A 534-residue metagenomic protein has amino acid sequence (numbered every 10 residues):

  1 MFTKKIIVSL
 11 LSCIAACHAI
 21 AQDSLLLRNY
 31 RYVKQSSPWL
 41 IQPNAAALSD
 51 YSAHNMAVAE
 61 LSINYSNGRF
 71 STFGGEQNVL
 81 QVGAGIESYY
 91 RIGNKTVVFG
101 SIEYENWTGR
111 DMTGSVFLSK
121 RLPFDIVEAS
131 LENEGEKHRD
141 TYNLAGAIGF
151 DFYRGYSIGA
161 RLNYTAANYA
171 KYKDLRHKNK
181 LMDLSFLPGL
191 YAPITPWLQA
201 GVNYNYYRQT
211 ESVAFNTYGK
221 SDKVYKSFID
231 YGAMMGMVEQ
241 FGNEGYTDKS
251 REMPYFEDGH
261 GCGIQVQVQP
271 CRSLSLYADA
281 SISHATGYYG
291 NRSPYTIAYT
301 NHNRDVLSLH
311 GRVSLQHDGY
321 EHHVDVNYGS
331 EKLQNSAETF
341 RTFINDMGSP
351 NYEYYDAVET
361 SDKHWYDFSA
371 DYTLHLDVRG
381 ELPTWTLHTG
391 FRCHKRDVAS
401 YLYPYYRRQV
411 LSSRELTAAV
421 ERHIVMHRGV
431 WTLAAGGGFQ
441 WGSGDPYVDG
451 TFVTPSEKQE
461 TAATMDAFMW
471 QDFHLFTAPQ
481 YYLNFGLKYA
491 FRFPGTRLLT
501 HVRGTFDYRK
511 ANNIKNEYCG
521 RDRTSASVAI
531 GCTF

Functional and structural regions predicted by a protein language model:
S12-I20: Hydrophobic h-region of N-terminal signal peptides that target proteins for export in Gram-negative bacteria
I20-M112: N-terminal, post-signal peptide beta-strand-biased segments of exported outer-membrane/organellar beta-barrel and other
S24-L26, A192, P196, D522-F534: Outer-membrane beta-barrel "beta-signal"
G68-G83, G135-K137, A167-L181, S250-Y255 (+1 more regions): Outer-membrane beta-barrel proteins
Q81-W107, A129-A166, M182-Y207: Transmembrane beta-barrel wall of Gram-negative outer-membrane proteins
E105-D140, E211, Q240: Outer-membrane beta-barrel translocator/channel fold
S119-L131, Y231-Q267, C271-T533: Outer membrane beta-barrel transmembrane domains
G149-K173, L181-L187, S275-P294, T386-H394: Surface-exposed extracellular loop regions of Gram-negative outer-membrane beta-barrel proteins
